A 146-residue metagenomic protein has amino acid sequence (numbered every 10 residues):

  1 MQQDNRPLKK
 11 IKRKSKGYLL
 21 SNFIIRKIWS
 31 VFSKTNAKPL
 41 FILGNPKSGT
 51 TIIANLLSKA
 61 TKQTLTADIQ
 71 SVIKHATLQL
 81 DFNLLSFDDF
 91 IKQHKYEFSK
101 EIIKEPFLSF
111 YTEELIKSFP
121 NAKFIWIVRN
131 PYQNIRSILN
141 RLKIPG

Functional and structural regions predicted by a protein language model:
M1-E97: PAPS-dependent sulfotransferase catalytic core
L40, S99-E101, K123: Short active-site oxyanion
G44-P46, P106-F107, P131: Short, flexible loop/turn elements at secondary-structure junctions
I69-V72, L108, N130: Short, solvent-exposed coil/turn elements at secondary-structure transition points
T77-F82, I103-K104, R136-P145: Low-complexity, flexible helical/coil segments
K95-E114, I127: Glycine-rich phosphate-binding loop used to anchor ATP phosphates in small-molecule kinases, encompassing both
T112-G146: PAPS-dependent sulfotransferase catalytic domain
